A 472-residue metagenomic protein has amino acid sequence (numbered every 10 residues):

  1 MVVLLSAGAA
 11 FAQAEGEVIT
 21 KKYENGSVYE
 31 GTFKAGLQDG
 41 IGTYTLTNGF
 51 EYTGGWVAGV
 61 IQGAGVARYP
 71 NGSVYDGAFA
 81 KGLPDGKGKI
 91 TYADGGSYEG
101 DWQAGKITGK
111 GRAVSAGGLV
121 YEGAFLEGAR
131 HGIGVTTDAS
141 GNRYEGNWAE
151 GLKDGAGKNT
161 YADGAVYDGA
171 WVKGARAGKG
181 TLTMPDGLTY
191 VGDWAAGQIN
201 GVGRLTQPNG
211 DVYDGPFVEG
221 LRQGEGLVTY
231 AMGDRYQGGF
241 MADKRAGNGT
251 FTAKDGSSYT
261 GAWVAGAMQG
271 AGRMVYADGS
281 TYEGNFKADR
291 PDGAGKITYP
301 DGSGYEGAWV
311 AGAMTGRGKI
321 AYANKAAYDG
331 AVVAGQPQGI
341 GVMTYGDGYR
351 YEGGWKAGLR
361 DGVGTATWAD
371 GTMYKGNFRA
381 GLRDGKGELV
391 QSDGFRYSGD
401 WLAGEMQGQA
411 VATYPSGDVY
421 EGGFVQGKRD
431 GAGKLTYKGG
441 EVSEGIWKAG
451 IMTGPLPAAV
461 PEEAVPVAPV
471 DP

Functional and structural regions predicted by a protein language model:
M1-A7: Bacterial N-terminal signal peptides
A12-E51: N-terminal segments that cap or nucleate solenoid repeat domains
I19, V425-A464: Leucine-rich solenoid repeat scaffolds
V28-Q38, E51-Q62, V74-P84, Y98-T108 (+15 more regions): Conserved anchor residues at repeat-unit boundaries in beta-strand-based tandem repeats, strongest for the MORN repeat
T43, V66, K89, R112 (+14 more regions): Extracellular beta-strand solenoid repeats
V74, T91-A93, A104, T160-A162: Intrinsically disordered, low-complexity repeat tracts
V470-P472: Short, solvent-exposed mixed-charge patches
